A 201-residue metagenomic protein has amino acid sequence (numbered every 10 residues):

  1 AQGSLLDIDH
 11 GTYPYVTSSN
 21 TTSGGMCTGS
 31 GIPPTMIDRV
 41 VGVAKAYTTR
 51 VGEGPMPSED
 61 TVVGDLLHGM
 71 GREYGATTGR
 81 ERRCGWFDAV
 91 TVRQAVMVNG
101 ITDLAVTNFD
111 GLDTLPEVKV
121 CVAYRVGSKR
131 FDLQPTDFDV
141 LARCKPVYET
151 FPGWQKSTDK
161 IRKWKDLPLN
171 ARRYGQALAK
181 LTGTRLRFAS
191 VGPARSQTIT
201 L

Functional and structural regions predicted by a protein language model:
A1-L201: Non-transmembrane, aqueous-exposed alpha-helical and coiled segments at domain scale
